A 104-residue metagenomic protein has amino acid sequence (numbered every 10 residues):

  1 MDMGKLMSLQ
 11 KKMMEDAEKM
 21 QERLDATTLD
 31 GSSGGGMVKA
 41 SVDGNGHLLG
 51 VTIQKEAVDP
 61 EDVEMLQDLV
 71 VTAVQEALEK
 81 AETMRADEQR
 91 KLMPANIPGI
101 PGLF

Functional and structural regions predicted by a protein language model:
M1-D30, K80-F104: Long amphipathic alpha-helical segments used for membrane anchoring, targeting, substrate engagement, or oligomerization
Q10, G46, V70: Residue-level signature of catalytic and energy-coupling elements of molecular machines, predominantly ATP/GTP-dependent
D25-T28, S32, M37, D59: Small cofactor-carrier domains centered on a conserved lysine used for covalent cofactor attachment
T28, S41, T52, A73 (+1 more regions): Conserved functional loop/turn residues at catalytic and ligand-binding sites
S32-T52: N-terminal intrinsically disordered, cationic/polar leader segments that include organellar targeting peptides
V51-V63: A short interface-forming secondary-structure element
L69, A73-M84: Stable alpha-helical structural segments in soluble proteins, enriched in small hydrophobic residues
